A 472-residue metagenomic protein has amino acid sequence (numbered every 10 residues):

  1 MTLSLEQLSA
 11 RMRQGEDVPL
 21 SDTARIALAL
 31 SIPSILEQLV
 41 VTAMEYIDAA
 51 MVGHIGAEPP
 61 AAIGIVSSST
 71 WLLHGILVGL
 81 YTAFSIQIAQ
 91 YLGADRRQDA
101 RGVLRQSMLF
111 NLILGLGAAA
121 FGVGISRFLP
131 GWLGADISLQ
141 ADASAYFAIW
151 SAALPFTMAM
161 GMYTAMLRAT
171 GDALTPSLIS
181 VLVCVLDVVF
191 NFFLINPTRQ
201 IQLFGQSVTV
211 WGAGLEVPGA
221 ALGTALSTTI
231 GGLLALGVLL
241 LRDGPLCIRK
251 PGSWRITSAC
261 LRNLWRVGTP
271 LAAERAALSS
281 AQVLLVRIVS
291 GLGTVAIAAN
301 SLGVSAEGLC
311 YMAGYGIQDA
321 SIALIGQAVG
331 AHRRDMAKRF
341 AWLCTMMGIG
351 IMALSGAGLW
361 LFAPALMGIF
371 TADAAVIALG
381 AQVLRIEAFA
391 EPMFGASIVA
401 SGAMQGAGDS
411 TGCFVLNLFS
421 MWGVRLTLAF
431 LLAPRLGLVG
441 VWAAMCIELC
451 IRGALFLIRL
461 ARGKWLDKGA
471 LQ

Functional and structural regions predicted by a protein language model:
M1-S34, I88-P155, L186, Q202-T269 (+2 more regions): Short alpha-helical transmembrane segments in multi-pass integral membrane proteins
V18-A50, H54-I55, S68-Q87, L112-A119 (+5 more regions): N-terminal transmembrane alpha-helices
L28, I32, M44, L80 (+14 more regions): Residue-level signal for transmembrane alpha-helical positions in Major Facilitator Superfamily
A29-D48, I149, M160, S227-G231 (+4 more regions): Transmembrane helical elements of multi-pass membrane transporters/channels
L39-A61, P130-I137, F193-T198, S207-L215 (+5 more regions): Helix-terminus/linker motif at the lipid-water interface of multi-pass membrane proteins
Y46-A50, F128, M162-M166, V188-F193 (+8 more regions): Alpha-helical transmembrane segments of multipass membrane proteins
P60-A120, T157-P176, V286, A299-A357 (+2 more regions): Small-residue-rich hydrophobic transmembrane alpha-helices
S180-D187, S305-G308, L418-T427: Small-residue-enriched core segments of transmembrane alpha-helices in multipass membrane transport and channel
